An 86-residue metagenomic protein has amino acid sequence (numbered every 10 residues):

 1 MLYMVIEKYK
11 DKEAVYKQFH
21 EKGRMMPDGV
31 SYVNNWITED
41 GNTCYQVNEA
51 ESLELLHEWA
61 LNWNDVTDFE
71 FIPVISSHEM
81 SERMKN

Functional and structural regions predicted by a protein language model:
M1-N86: Conserved, structured core segments of small domains
